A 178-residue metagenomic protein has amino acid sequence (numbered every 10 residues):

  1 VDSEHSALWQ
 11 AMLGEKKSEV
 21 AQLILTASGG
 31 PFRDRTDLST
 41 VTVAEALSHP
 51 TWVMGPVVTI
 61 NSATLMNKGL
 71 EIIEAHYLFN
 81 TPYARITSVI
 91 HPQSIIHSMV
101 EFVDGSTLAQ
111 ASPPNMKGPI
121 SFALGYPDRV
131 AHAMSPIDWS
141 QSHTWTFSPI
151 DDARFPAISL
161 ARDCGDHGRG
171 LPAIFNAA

Functional and structural regions predicted by a protein language model:
V1-A178: Catalytic, metal-anchored helix/loop core of enzyme active sites in primary metabolism
